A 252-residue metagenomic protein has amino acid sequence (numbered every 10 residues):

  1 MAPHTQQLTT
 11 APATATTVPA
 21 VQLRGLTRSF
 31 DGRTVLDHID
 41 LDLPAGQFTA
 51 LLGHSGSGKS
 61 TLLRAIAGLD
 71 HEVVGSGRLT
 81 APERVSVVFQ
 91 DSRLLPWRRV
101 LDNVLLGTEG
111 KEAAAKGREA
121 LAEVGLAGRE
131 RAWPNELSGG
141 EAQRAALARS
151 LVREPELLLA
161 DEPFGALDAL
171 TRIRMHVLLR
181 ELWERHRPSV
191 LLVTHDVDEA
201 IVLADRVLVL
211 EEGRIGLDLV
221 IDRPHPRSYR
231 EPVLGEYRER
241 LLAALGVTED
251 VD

Functional and structural regions predicted by a protein language model:
V21, L36-H38: Conserved structural motif at the start of ABC-family nucleotide-binding domains
L52-H54: The feature captures the beta-strand-to-loop junction immediately N-terminal to the Walker
A67: Helix-to-loop junction immediately C-terminal to a conserved catalytic motif
W133-L137, E141: Conserved ABC ATPase signature
L147: Hydrophobic anchor residue at the start of the ABC signature
V152-E156: A short, proline-enriched helix->beta-strand linker immediately N-terminal to the Walker B motif in ABC-type P-loop
L158-D161: Catalytic Walker B motif of ABC-type/P-loop ATPase nucleotide-binding domains
